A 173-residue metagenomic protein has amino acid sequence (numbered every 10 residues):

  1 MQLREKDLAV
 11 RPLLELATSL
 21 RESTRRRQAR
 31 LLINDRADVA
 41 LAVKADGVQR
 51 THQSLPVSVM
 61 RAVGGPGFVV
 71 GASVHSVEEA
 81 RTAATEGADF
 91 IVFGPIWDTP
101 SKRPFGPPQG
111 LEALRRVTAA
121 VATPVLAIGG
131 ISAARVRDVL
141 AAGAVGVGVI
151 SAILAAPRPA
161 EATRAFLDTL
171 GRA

Functional and structural regions predicted by a protein language model:
M1, A40, A83, I91 (+4 more regions): Conserved, mostly hydrophobic/aromatic
Q2, L32, Q49, G71 (+2 more regions): Conserved beta-strand positions in the central sheet of alpha/beta enzyme cores
Q2-P12, P95-R103: Glycine-rich, proline-tolerant flexible connector loops at the mouths of alpha/beta enzymes
L13-I33, H52-S76, P104-A133, F166-A173: Alpha-helix-loop-beta-strand connector modules within alpha/beta enzyme cores
A29, D46, D89, V145: Receiver (REC) domain switch/active-site residues of two-component response regulators
A42-V43, E86, A120, A141-G143: Structural motif
H52-M60, V92-P104, A133-T169: Glycine-rich phosphate-binding active-site loops on the catalytic face of alpha/beta enzymes
S73, V77-P104: Histidine/lysine/aspartate-rich catalytic loop segments that bind and position anionic ligands
